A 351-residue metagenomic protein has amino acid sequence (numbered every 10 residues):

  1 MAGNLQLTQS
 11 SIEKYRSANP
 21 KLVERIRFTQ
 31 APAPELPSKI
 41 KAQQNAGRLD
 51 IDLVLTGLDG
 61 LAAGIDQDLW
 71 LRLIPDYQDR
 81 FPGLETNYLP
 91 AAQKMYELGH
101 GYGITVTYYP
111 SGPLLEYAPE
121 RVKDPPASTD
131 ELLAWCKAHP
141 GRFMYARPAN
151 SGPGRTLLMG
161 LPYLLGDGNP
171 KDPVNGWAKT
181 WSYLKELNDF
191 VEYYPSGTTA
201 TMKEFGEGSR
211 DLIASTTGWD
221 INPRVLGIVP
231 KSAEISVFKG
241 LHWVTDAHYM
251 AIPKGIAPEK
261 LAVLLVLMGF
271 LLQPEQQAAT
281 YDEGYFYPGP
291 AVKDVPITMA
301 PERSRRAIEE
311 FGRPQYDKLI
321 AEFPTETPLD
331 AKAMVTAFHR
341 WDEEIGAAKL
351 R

Functional and structural regions predicted by a protein language model:
M1-V54: Conserved N-terminal structural module of periplasmic/extracytoplasmic solute-binding proteins
A2-S11, T29-P34, T56-A200, E204: Extracytoplasmic ligand-binding site segments that recognize negatively charged/polar headgroups
K21-V23, L49-D52, H139-F143, N188-F190 (+3 more regions): Loop/turn elements at helix/coil->beta-strand transitions in domains of secreted/extracellular proteins
P37-D50, A62-Q67, T199-I213: Short helices/loops that flank or line small-molecule/ion binding pockets
L114-R121, P162-G166, A247-K260, A279-T280: A bilobed periplasmic-binding-protein/Venus flytrap-type ligand-binding module shared by bacterial periplasmic
F190-I256, I297-R306: Extracytoplasmic/periplasmic substrate-binding proteins
M250-K318: Mature extracytoplasmic/periplasmic domains
R313-R351: Conserved C-terminal helix/tail region of periplasmic/extracytoplasmic solute-binding proteins
